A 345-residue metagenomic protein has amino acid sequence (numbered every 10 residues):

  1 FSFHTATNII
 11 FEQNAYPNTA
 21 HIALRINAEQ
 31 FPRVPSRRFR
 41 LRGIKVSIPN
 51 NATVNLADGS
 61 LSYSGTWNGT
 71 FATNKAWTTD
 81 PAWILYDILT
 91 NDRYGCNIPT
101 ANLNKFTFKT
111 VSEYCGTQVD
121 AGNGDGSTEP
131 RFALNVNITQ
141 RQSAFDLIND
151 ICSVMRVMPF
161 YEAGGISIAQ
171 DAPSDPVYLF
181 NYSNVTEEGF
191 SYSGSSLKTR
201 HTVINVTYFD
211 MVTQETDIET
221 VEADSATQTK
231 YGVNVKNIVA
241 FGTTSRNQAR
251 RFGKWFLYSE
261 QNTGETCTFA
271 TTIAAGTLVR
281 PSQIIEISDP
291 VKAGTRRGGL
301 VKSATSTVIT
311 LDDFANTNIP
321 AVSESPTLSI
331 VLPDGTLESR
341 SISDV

Functional and structural regions predicted by a protein language model:
F1-D150, E162, F209, Q214-T216 (+2 more regions): Polar, S/T/G-rich
F3, T66-N68, F132, T186-E188 (+1 more regions): Short linear interaction motifs
C152-I168: Short, well-structured beta-strand/strand-turn elements
V154, A163, H201-V203, G264: Extracytoplasmic
G164, Q170-V185: Conserved active-site-proximal loop/helix segments of enzymes involved in bacterial cell-wall and related
Q170, Y208-D210, D289: Flexible glycine-/small-residue-rich
N181-Q248, T277-Q283, A321-P333: Acidic, small/polar-enriched beta strand-loop surface segments
A249-V345: Autoprocessing Asn-cyclization modules and mimics
